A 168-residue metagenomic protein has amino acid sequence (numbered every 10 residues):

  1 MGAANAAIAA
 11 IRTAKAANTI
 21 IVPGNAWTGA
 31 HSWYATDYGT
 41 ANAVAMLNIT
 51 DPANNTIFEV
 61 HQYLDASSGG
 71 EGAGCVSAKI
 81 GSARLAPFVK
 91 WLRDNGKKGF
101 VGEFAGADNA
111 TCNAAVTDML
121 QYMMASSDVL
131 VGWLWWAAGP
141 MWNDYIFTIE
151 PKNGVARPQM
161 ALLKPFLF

Functional and structural regions predicted by a protein language model:
M1-V131, T148-N153, R157, L162-K164: Extracellular glycoside hydrolase catalytic/binding regions
A26, L134-W142: Short, solvent-exposed turn/loop segments enriched in Gly/Ser/Thr/Pro and often Arg
M141-D144, E150: Amphipathic alpha-helical interaction segments
